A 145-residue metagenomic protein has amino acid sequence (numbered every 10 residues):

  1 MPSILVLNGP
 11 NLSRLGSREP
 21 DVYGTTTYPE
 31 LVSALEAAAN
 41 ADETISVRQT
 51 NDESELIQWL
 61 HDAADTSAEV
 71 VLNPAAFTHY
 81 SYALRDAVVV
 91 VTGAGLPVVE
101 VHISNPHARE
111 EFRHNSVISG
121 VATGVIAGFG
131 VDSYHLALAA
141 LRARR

Functional and structural regions predicted by a protein language model:
M1-I4: Extreme N-terminal starter segment of soluble prokaryotic enzymes
P10-L12, A75-T78, S104-P106: Short glycine-rich anion-binding loops that position phosphate/pyrophosphate groups of nucleotides and phosphorylated
L15-P29: Glycine- and acidic-residue-enriched helix-capping/strand-helix junction motifs
S46-S54: Short beta->alpha junction loops
V47, H107-R145: Short, glycine-/small-residue-rich phosphate/pyrophosphate-handling segment
A63-V70: Short acidic/histidine-rich motifs immediately flanking catalytic phosphotransfer sites in two-component signaling
S81-T92: Short Gly/Thr/Asp-enriched flexible loops that form oxyanion-binding sites at enzyme active sites
V90-H107: Short, acidic/small-residue loops that bind anionic groups at enzyme active sites
